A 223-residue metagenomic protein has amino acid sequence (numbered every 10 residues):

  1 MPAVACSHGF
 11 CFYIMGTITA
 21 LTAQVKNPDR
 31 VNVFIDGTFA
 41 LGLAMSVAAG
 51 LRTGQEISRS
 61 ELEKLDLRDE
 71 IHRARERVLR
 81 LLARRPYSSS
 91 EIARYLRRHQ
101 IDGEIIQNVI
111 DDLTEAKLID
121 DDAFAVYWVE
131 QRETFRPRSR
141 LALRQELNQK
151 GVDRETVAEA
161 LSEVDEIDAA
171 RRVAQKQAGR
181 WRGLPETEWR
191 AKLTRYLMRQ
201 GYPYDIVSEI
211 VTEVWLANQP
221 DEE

Functional and structural regions predicted by a protein language model:
M1-F10: N-terminal amphipathic/hydrophobic targeting modules at extreme N-termini, encompassing cleavable Sec/SRP-type signal
F10-E223: An alpha-helical, amphipathic repeat domain used for nucleic-acid recognition, typified by the mTERF helical solenoid
